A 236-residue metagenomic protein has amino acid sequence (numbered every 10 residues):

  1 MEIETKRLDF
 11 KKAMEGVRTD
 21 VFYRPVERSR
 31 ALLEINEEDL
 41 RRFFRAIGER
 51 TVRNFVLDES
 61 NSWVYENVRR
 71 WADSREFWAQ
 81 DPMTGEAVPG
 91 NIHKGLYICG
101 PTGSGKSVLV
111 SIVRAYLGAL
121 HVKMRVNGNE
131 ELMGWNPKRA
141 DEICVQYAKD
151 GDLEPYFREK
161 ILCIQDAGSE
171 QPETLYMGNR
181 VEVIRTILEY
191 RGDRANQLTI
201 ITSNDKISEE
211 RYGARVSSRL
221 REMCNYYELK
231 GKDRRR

Functional and structural regions predicted by a protein language model:
M1-N91, Y227, G231-R236: A short, basic N-terminal segment
I98: Hydrophobic anchor at the beta1->P-loop junction of P-loop NTPases
P101: P-loop (Walker A) phosphate-binding loop of NTP-binding proteins
G105-K106: Conserved glycine(s) of the Walker
L109, V113: Hydrophobic positions on the alpha1 helix immediately C-terminal to the Walker A/P-loop
A115-M133: Post-Walker A helix-loop "phosphate-sensing" segment adjacent to the P-loop in P-loop NTPases
E131-D193: Conserved nucleotide-sensing/catalytic segment adjacent to the nucleotide-binding pocket in NTP-handling enzymes
S169-R236: Replace "adjacent to P-loop NTPase cores in ATP/GTP-dependent enzymes" with "adjacent to NTP-binding cores
